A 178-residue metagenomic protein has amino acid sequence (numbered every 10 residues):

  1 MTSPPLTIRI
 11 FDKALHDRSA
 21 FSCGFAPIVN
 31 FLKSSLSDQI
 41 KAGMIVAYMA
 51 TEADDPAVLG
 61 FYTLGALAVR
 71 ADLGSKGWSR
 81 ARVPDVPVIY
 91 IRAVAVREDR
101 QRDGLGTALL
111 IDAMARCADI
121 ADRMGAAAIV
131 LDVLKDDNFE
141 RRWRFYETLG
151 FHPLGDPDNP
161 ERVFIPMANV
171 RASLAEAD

Functional and structural regions predicted by a protein language model:
M1-D103, T107-V130, L134-D178: Non-catalytic substrate-recognition and accessory regions of acyl/acetyltransferase enzymes
